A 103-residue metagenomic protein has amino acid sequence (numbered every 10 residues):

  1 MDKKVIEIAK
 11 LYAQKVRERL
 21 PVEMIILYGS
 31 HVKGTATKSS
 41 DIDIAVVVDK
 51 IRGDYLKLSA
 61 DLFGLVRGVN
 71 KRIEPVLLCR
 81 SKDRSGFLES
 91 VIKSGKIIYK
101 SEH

Functional and structural regions predicted by a protein language model:
M1-M24, K33-K38, D49-H103: Catalytic core of pol beta-like nucleotidyltransferases
Y28-S30: Glycine-rich beta-strand-to-loop/alpha-helix junction loops that act as flexible
D43-V46: Short beta-strand->loop micro-motif that forms the acidic, two-metal-ion catalytic signature in nucleotide-processing
